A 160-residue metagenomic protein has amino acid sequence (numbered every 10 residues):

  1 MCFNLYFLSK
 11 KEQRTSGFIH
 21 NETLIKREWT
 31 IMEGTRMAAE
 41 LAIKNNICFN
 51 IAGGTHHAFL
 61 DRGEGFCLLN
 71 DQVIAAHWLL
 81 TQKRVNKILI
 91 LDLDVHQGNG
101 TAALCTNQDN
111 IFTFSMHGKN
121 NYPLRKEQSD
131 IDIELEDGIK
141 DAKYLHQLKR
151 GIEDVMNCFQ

Functional and structural regions predicted by a protein language model:
M1-V73: Metal-dependent C-N hydrolase catalytic cores
R36, E40, A52-Q160: Conserved alpha-helical scaffold segments that buttress catalytic/binding sites
